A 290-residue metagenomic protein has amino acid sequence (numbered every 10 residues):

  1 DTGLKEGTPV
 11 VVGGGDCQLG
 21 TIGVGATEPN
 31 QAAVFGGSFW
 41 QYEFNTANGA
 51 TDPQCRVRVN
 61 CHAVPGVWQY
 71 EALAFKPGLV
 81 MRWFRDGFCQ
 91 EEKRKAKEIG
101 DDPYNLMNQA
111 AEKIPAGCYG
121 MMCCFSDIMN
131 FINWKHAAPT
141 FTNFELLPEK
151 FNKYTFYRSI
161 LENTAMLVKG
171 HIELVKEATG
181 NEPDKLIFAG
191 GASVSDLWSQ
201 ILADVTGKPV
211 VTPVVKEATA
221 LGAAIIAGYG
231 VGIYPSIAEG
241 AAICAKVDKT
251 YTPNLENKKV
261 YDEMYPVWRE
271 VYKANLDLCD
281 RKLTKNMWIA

Functional and structural regions predicted by a protein language model:
L4-E6, T27-P29, G180-D184: Short helix-loop-beta connector
T8-D101, G117-E145, F151, T212-V214: Glycine-rich phosphate-binding loop of actin/hexokinase-like ATP-binding domains
L19-G23, A74-G78, R82-R85, R158 (+5 more regions): Glycine-rich phosphate-binding/hydrolytic loop that grips phosphoryl groups
T27-E28, N48, R85-R94, A192-V194 (+4 more regions): Short, well-ordered loop/turn and helix-capping segments at boundaries between secondary-structure elements and domains
V59-E71, F156, T206-T212, A245-N257: Short beta-alpha connecting loops at secondary-structure transitions that line or flank enzyme active sites
G87-R94, E98, G232-A290: Acidic, glycine/GT-rich loop-and beta-edge segments that sit at the periphery of enzyme/chaperone cores
I99-P115, G240-A241: Short, well-structured alpha-helical segments that form the helix of a local strand-helix-strand
K113-V215, T219: Activation-segment/catalytic-loop signature of the eukaryotic protein kinase fold
